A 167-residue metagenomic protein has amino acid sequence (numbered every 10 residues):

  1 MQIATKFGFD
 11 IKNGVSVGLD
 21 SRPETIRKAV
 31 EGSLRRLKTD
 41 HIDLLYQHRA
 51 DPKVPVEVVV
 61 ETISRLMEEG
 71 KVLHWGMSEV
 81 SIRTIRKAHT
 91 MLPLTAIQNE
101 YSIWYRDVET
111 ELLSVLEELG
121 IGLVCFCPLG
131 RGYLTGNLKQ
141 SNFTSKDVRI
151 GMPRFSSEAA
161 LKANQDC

Functional and structural regions predicted by a protein language model:
M1-K6: N-terminal binding-site loop/beta-alpha segment at the start of enzyme catalytic domains that lines or forms
F7-G8, Y46-R49, Q98: Short, histidine-centered active-site or binding-site loop motifs used for metal coordination, general acid-base
G8-D10, K139-Q140: Active-site/binding-pocket entry motifs
I11-R27, H48-V54: Active-site mouth loops of central-metabolism enzymes
L19-K38, S81-K87: Short, acidic/polar
L34-P55: Active-site groove signature of glycoside hydrolases
A50-C167: Beta/alpha (TIM)-barrel catalytic core signal, keyed to glycine-rich beta->alpha loops juxtaposed to Asp/Glu that bind
